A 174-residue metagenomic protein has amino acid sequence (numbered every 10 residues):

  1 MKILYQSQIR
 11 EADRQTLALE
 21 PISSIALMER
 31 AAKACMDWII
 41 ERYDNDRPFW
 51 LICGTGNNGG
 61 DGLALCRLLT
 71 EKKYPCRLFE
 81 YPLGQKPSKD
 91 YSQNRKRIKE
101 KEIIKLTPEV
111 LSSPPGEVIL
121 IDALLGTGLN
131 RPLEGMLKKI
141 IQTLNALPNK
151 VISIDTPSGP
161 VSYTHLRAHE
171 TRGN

Functional and structural regions predicted by a protein language model:
M1-D44: Positively charged, low-complexity intrinsically disordered leader regions
R14-E20, F49, A123-L125: Glycine/charged-rich beta-loop-alpha catalytic/anionic-binding loops adjacent to active sites
M36-A123, P132-I154: Nucleotide and nucleotide-moiety/phosphate-recognizing core
L125, S158, E170: Short, glycine/acidic-enriched loop or turn micro-motifs at the edges of active sites
G128-N130: Short glycine-rich, flexible loops that bind phosphorylated cofactors or substrates
T156-P157, Y163: Rossmann-fold NAD(P)-binding glycine/threonine-rich loop
T164-G173: Conserved small/polar residues in nucleotide/adenosyl-binding loops
